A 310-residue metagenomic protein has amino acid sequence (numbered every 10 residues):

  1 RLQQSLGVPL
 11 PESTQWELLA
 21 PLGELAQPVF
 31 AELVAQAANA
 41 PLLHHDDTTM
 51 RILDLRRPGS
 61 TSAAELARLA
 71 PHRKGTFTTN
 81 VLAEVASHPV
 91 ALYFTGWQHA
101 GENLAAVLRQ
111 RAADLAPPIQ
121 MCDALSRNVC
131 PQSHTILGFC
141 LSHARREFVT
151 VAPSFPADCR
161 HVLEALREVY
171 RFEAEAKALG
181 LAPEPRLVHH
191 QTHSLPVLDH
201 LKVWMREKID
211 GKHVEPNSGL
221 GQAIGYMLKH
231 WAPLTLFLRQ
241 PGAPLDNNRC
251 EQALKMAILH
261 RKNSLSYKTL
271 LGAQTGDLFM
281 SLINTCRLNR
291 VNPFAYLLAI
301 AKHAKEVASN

Functional and structural regions predicted by a protein language model:
R1-N310: Catalytic center-proximal scaffold of phosphoryl-transfer enzymes
